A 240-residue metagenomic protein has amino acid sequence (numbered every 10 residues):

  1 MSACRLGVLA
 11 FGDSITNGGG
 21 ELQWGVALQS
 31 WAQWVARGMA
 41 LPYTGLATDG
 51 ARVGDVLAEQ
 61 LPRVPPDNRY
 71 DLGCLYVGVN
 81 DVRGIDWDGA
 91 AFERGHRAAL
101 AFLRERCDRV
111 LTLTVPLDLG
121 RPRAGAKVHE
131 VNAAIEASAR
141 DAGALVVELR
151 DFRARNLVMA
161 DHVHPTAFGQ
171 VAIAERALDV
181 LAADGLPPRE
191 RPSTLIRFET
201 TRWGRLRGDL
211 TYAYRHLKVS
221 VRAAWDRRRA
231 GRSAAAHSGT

Functional and structural regions predicted by a protein language model:
M1-T48, E59-R69: Serine-esterase "nucleophile elbow" of acetyl-processing enzymes
A3, E59-T240: Alpha-helical cap/lid subdomain in secreted, periplasmic, or secretory-pathway luminal O-acyl-processing enzymes
D49-V53: Acidic, metal-coordinating catalytic cores used for nucleic-acid/nucleotide bond scission and strand-transfer chemistry
V56: Catalytic-adjacent loop/helix segments of enzymes that bind and process anionic phosphate/sulfate esters
